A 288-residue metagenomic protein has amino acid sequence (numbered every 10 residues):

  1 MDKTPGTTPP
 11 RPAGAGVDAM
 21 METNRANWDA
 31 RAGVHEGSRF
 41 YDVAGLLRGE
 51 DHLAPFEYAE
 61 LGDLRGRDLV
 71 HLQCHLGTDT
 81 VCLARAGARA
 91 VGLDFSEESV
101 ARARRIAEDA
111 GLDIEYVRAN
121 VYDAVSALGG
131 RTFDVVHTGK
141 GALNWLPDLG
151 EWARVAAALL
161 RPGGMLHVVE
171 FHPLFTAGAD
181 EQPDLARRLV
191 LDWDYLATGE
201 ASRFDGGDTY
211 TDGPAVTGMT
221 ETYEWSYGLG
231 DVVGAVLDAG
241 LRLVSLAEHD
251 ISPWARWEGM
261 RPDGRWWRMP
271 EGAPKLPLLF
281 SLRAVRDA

Functional and structural regions predicted by a protein language model:
D2-R65, T78, C82: Conserved class I S-adenosyl-L-methionine
R67-S126: Class I SAM-dependent methyltransferase SAM/SAH-binding core
S126-V136: A short acidic, Gly/Pro-enriched loop at the edge of an enzyme's catalytic core that lines a small-molecule cofactor
D134-G150: A short SAM/SAH-binding and catalytic strip from SAM-dependent methyltransferases
G150-M165: A short glycine-rich, Lys/Arg-flanked "PGG" loop and its adjoining helix->strand segment in the class I
M165-Y210: Conserved class I S-adenosyl-L-methionine
Y223-L246: Short alpha-helix
L241, D263-A288: Core SAM-dependent methyltransferase catalytic element
